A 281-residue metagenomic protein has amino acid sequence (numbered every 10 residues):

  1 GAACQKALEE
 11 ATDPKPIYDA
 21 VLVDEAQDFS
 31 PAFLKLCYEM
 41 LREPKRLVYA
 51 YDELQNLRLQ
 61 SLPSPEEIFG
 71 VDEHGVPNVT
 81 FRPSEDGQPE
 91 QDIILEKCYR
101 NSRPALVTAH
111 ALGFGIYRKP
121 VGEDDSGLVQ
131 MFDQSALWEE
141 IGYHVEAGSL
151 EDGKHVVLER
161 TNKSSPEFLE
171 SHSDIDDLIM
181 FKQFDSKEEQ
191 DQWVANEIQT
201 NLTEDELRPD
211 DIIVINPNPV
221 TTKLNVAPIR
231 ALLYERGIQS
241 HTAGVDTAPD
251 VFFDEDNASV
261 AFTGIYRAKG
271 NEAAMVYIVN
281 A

Functional and structural regions predicted by a protein language model:
G1, A20-V23, Q27-A281: Conserved helicase motor core of SF1/SF2 NTP-dependent helicases
G1-D19: Accessory N-terminal region flanking or inserted into the helicase ATPase core in nucleic-acid motor proteins
